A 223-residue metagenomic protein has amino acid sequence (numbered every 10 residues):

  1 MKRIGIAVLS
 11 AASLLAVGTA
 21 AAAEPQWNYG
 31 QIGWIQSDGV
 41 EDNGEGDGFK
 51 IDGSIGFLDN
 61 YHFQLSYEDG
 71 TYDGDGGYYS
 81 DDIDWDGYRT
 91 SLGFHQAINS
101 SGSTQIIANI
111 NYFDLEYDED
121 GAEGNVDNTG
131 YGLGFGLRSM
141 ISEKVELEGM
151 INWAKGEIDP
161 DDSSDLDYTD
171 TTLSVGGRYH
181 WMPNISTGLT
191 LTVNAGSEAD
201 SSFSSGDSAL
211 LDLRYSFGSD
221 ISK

Functional and structural regions predicted by a protein language model:
M1-W27, S219-K223: Cleavable N-terminal export/targeting peptides
T19-D73, S216-D220: Short glycine/proline- and aromatic-enriched beta-strand/turn motifs that initiate or cap beta-hairpins
N28-G30, D59-L65, N99-I106, E143-G149 (+2 more regions): Repeated loop/turn-to-beta-strand initiation elements of outer-membrane beta-barrel proteins
G30-Q36, L65-D69, A108-Y112, L137 (+3 more regions): Transmembrane beta-barrel strands of outer-membrane/channel proteins
W34, I51-D59, T90-Q96, I110 (+3 more regions): Residues on the lipid-exposed face of transmembrane beta-strands in outer-membrane beta-barrel proteins
E45-F49, D84-Y88, T104, N125-Y131 (+2 more regions): Residues that define the transmembrane beta-barrel architecture of outer-membrane proteins
R89, S101-P160: Detector for outer-membrane/organellar transmembrane beta-barrel domains, recognizing the amphipathic beta-strand
P160-K223: Predominantly the C-terminal beta-signal and adjacent terminal strand-loop region of outer-membrane beta-barrel
